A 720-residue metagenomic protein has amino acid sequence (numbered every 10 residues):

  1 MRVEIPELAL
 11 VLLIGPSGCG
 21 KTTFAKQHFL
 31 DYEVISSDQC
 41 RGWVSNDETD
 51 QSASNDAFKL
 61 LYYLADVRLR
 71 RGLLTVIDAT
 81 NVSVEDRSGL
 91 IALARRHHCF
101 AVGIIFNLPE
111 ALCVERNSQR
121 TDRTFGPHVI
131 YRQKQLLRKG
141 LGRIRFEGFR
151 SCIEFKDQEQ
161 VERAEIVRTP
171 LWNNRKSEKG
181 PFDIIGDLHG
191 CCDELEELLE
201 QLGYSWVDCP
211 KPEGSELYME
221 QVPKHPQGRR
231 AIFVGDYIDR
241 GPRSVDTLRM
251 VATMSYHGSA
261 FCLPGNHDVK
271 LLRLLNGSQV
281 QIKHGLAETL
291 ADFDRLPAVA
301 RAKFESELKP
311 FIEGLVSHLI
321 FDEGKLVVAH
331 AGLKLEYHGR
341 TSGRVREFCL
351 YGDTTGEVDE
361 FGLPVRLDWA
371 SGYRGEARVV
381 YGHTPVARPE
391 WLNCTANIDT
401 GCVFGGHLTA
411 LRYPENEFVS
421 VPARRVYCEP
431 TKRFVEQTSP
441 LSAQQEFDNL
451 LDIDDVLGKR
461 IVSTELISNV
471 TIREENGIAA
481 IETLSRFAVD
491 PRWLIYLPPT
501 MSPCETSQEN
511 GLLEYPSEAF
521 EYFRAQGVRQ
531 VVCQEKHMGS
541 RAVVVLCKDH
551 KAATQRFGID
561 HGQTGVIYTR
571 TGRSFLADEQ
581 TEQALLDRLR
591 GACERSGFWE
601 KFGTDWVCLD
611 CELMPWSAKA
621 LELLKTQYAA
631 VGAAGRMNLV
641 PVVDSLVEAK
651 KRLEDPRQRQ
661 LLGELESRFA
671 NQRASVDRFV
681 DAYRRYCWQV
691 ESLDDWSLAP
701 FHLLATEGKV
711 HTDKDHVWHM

Functional and structural regions predicted by a protein language model:
R2-I14, D31, L108-R168: Conserved GTP-binding G-domain of TRAFAC-class P-loop NTPases and closely related GTPase folds
G18, G539: Walker A (P-loop) phosphate-binding loop of P-loop NTPases
C19-T75, E85, A111-V114: Conserved substrate/cofactor phosphate-moiety recognition/catalytic segment in nucleotide-dependent phosphotransferases
W43-D47, L69, N81-D122: ATP-dependent NMP and nucleoside kinases share a basic, alpha-helical "lid"
V129, P212, P226-G228, R240-I320 (+3 more regions): Active-site neighborhood of divalent metal-dependent phosphoester bond hydrolases
V161-L248: N-terminal active-site segment of His-dependent metallophosphoesterases
E347, G352-Q445: Acidic, His/Gly-rich catalytic cores of divalent-metal-dependent hydrolytic chemistry
E446-T506, K551, Q555-R588, K601-M720: Catalytic nucleotidyltransferase
